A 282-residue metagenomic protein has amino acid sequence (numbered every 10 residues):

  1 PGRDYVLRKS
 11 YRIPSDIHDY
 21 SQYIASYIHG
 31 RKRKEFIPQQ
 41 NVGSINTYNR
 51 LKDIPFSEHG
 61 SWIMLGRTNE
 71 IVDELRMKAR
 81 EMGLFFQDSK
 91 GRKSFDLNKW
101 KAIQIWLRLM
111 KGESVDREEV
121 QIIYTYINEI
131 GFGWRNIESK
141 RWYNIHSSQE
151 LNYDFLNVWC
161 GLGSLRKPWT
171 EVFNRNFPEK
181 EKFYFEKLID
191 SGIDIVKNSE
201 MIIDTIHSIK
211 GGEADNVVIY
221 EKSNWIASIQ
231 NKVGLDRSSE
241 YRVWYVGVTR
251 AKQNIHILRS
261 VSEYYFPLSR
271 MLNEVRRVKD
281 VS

Functional and structural regions predicted by a protein language model:
P1-S282: The feature marks helicase ATPase cores and/or their adjacent C-terminal helical subdomains in SF1/SF2/AAA+ helicases
